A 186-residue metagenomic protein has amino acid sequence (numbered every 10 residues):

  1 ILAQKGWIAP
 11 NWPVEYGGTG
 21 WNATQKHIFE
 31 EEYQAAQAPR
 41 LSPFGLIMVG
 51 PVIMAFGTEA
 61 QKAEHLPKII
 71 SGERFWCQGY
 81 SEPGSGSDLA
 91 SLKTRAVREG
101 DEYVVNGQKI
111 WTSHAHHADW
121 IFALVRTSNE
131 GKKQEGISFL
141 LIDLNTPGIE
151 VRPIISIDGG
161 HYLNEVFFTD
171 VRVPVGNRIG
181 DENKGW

Functional and structural regions predicted by a protein language model:
A3-E73, S113-W120: Internal helix-loop-helix
G6, F29-Q34, L124-V125, L141-T146 (+1 more regions): Short Ser/Thr-interspersed hydrophobic loop/turn segments at strand-loop and sheet-helix junctions that line or gate
Q25, N145, R152, I157 (+1 more regions): A glycine-rich, basic-preceded beta-loop-alpha segment at the flavin cofactor/substrate interface of flavin-utilizing
G72-Y80, L124: A short, Trp-centered hydrophobic/proline-enriched beta-strand micro-motif
G84-L92: Active-site-adjacent elements of ketosynthase-type condensing enzymes
G86-S87, I110-A115, I157-D158: Glycine-rich phosphate/pyrophosphate-binding beta-alpha loops
T94-V97: A structural signal for short hydrophobic beta-strand segments in well-ordered beta-sheet cores
E102, N106-R152: A short core secondary-structure module
